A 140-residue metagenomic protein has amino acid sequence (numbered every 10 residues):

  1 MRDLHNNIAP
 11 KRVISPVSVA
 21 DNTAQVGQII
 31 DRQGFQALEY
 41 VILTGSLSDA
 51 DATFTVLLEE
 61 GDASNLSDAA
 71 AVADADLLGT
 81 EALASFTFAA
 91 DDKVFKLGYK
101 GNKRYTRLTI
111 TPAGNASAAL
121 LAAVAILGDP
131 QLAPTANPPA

Functional and structural regions predicted by a protein language model:
M1-G34: Solvent-exposed, flexible loop/coil segments flanking beta-strands in beta-rich domains
M1-R12, P112-A140: C-terminal interaction-tip segments
Q25, D76-A116, A123: Beta-sandwich interaction modules
Q28, Q36-S48: Short amphipathic, basic-aromatic surface patches that mediate peripheral association with negatively charged
R32-E39, K103-Y105: Extended extracellular/luminal ectodomain segments enriched in beta-structured repeat modules
T44, L58-D62, P112: Residue-level signal for short segments within beta-strands and strand-turn junctions of well-structured beta-sheet
G45-T53, G114-A118: Extended, low-complexity, turn-rich repeat/linker tracts enriched in Gly/Pro/Ser/Thr and Asp/Glu that occur
D49-D91: Non-cytosolic beta-sandwich-type ligand-binding/adhesion modules
